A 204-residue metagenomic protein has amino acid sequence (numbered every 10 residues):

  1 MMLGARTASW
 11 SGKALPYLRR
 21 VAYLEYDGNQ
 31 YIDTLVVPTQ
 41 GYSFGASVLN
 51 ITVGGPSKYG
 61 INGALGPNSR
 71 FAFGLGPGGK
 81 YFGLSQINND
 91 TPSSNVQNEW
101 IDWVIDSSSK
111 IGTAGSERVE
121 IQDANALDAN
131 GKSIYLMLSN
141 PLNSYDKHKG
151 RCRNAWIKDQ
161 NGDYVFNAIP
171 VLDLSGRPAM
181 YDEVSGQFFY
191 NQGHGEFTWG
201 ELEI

Functional and structural regions predicted by a protein language model:
M1-V21, Q187-F188, Q192-I204: Enriched but not universal
M2-G4, F73-L75, G83-L84, L136-S139: Beta-strand-rich, repetitive solenoid scaffolds
A14-E25, S47-G55, P67-A126: Extracellular glycan-interaction surfaces
D27, D106, D159, P178-E183 (+1 more regions): Acidic/polar residues at beta-strand termini and the immediately following turn/coil
D33-T52, D90-I101, S144-A155: Extracellular/lumenal carbohydrate-interaction signature centered on repeated Trp-anchored short motifs
L127-W156: Extracellular glycan-interaction patches encoded by glycine-rich segments
K158-Y164, D173-G176: Acidic glycine-/aspartate-rich tracts in secreted/extracellular proteins
